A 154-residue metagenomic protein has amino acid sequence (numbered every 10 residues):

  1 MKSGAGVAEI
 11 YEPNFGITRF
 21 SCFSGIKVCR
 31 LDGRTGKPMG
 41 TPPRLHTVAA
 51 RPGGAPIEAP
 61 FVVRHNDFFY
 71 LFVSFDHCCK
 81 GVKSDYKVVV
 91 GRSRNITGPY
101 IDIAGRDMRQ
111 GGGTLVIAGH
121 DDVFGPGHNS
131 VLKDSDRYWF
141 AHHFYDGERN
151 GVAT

Functional and structural regions predicted by a protein language model:
M1-T154: Carbohydrate-active catalytic/glycan-binding domains of CAZyme proteins, especially the secreted or lumenal ectodomains
